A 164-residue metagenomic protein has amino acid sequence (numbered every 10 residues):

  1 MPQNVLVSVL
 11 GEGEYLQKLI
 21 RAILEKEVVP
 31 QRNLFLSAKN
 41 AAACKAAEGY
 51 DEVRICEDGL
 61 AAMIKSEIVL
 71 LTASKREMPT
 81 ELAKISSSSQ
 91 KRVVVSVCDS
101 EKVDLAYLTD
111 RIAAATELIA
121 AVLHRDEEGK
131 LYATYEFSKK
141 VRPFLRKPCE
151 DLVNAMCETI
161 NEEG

Functional and structural regions predicted by a protein language model:
M1-Y50, I55-C56, A61: NAD(P)+-binding Rossmann beta1-loop-alpha1 motif at the extreme N-terminus of oxidoreductases
P2-V7, V122, P148, L152: Surface-exposed, interaction-prone regions with an acidic/low-complexity signature
V5-V7, N33-L34, I68-V69, R92-V95 (+1 more regions): Hydrophobic beta-strand segments of well-ordered beta-sheets in folded domains
G11-G13, S37-K39, T72-K75, V97-D99 (+2 more regions): Structural motif
L16, I20, C44, M78 (+2 more regions): A general structural signal for well-ordered alpha-helical segments in protein cores
I20, L24, A83-S86, C157: Generic structural signal for well-ordered alpha-helical scaffold segments
G59-G129: Rossmann-like NAD(P)(H) cofactor-binding subdomain of soluble oxidoreductases
A106-I119, E128-G164: Internal alpha-helical scaffold of NAD(P)-dependent oxidoreductase catalytic cores
